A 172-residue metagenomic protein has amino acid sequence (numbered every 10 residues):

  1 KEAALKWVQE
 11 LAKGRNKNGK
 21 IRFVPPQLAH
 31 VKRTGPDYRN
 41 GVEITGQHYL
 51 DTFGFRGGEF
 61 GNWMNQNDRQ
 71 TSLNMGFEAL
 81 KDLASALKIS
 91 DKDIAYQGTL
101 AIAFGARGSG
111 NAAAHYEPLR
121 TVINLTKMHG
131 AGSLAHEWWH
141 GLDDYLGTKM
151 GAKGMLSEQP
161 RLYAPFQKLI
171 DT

Functional and structural regions predicted by a protein language model:
K1-A3: A short, exposed loop/beta-hairpin motif centered on an aromatic-Gly-Thr core
K6-E10, N18-S72, I89-T172: Active-site-flanking segments in enzyme catalytic domains
K13: C-terminal, active-site-flanking charged/polar segments
L80: Extended, Lys/Arg-enriched charged tracts that mediate electrostatic binding to polyanionic substrates
L83: Nucleic-acid-interacting cores, centered on viral/eukaryotic replication and modification enzymes
